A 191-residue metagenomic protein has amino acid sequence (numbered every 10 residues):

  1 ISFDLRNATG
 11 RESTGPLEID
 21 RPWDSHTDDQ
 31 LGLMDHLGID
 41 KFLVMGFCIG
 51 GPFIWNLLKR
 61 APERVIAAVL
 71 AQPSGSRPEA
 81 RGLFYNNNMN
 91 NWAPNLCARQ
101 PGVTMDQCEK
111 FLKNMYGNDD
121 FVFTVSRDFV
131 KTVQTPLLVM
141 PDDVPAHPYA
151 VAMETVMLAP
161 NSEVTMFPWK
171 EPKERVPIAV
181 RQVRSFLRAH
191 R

Functional and structural regions predicted by a protein language model:
I1-E12: Conserved alpha/beta-hydrolase
E12-T27: Catalytic nucleophile-loop/oxyanion-hole region of alpha/beta-hydrolase and closely related hydrolase-like folds
D24-F42: Conserved acidic catalytic loop of the alpha/beta-hydrolase fold
D40-S76: Conserved hydrolase catalytic core segment
P73, P78-V133: The alpha/beta-hydrolase serine catalytic core
V133, V139-P141: Short beta-strand/loop motif that positions the catalytic acidic residue of the alpha/beta-hydrolase fold
P145-V151: Conserved alpha/beta-hydrolase "acid-adjacent" motif
S162-R191: Catalytic active-site module of serine/aspartate enzymes centered on a nucleophile-bearing elbow/loop
